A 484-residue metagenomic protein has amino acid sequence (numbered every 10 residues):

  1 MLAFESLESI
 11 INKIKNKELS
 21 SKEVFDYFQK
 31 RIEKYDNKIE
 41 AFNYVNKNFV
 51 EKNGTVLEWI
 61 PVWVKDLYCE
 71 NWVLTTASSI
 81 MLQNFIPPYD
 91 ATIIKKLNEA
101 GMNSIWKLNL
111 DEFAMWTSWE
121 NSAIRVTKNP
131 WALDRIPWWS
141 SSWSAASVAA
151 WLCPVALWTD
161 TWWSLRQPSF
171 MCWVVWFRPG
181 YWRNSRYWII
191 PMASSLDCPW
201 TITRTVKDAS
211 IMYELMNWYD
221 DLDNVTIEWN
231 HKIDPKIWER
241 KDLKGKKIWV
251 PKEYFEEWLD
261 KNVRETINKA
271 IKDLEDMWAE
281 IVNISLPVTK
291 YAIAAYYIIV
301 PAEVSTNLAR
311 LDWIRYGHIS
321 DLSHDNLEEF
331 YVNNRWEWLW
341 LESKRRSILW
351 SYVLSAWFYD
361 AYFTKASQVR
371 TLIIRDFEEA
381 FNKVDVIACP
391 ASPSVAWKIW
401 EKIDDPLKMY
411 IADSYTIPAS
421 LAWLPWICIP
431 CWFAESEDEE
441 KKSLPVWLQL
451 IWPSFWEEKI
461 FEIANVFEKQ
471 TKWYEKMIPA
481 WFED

Functional and structural regions predicted by a protein language model:
M1-A91, F113-W116, E228-D234, E239-K241 (+5 more regions): Short, well-ordered alpha-helical
K13, D376-F377, L407-P430: Small-aliphatic-rich amphipathic alpha-helix that forms the alpha element of a beta-alpha
V24-F28, A295-Y296, S343-S351: Short alpha-helical scaffolding segments that buttress acidic/His motifs in well-ordered protein cores
D26, K34, E99, A150-V155 (+5 more regions): Structural helix-boundary/capping segments
L57-A77, D242-W249, A302-T371, C428-L448: Short helix-loop capping/hinge segments that flank enzyme active sites or metal/cofactor-binding pockets
L57-P199, P251-E253, A302, C389-L407: Short glycine/serine-rich loop/turn segments
I80, N84, V225-I227, D321 (+5 more regions): Short, surface-exposed loop/helix-turn segments at secondary-structure junctions that function as lids/hinges flanking
I105, E280-S285, I427: General small-molecule cofactor/ligand-binding pocket signal
